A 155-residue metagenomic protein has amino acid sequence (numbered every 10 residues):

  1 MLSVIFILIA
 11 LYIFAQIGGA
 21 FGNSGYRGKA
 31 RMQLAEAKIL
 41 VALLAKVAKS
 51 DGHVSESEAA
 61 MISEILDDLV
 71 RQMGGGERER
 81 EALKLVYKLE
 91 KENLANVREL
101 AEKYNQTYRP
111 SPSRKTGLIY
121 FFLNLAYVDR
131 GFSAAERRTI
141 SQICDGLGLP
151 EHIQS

Functional and structural regions predicted by a protein language model:
M1-A45, E56-S155: Small-residue-enriched hydrophobic alpha-helices in membranes
D51: Catalytic "initiation/cleavage/transfer" segments centered on a nucleophilic residue and adjacent nucleic-acid-engaging
